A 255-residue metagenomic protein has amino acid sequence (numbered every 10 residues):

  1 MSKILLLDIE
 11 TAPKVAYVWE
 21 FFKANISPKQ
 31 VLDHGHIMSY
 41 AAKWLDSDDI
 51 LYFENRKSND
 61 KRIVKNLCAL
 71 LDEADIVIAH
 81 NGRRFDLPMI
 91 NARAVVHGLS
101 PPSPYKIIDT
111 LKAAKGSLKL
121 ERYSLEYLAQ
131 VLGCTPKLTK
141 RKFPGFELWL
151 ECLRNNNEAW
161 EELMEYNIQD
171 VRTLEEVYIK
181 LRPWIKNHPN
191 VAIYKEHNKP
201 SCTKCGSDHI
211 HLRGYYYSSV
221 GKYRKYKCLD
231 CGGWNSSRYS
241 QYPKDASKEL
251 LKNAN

Functional and structural regions predicted by a protein language model:
M1-L71: Conserved RNase H-like, two-metal-ion catalytic cores of nucleic-acid enzymes
M38-A42, R224-D230: A short beta-strand signature
D46-V131: Conserved DEDDh/DEDDy metal-dependent 3′-5′ exonuclease domain
I78, Y127-E196: Acidic, Mg2+-coordinating catalytic module of metal-dependent nucleases/exonucleases that use a two-metal-ion mechanism
H197-C202, K225: Residues immediately within or flanking Cys/His clusters that coordinate Zn2+ in small zinc-binding modules
C202-C205, C228-C231: Short cysteine-rich clusters marking metal-coordination/redox-active sites
G206-Y226: Short recognition patches in nucleic-acid-associated and regulatory proteins
L229-L250: Short metal-binding segments enriched for Cys and/or His
